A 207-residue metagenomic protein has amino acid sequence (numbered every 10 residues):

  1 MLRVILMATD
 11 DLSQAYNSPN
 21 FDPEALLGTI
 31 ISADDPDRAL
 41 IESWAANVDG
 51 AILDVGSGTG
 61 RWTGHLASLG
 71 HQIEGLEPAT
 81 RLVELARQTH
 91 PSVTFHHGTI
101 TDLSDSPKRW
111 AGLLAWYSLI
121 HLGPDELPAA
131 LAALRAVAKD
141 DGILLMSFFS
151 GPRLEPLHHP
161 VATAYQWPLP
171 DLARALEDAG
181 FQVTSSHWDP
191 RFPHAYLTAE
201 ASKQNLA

Functional and structural regions predicted by a protein language model:
L2-V48, P152: Conserved class I S-adenosyl-L-methionine
D49-G56: Conserved class I S-adenosyl-L-methionine
T59-D102: Class I SAM-dependent methyltransferase SAM/SAH-binding core
L114-A115: A conserved beta-strand element that flanks and buttresses the S-adenosyl-L-methionine
P128-D140: A short glycine-rich, Lys/Arg-flanked "PGG" loop and its adjoining helix->strand segment in the class I
D141-F148: Conserved beta-strand signature within the Rossmann-like core of class I S-adenosyl-L-methionine
E155-D171: Acceptor-substrate binding/catalytic loop of class I
W188-A207: Core SAM-dependent methyltransferase catalytic element
